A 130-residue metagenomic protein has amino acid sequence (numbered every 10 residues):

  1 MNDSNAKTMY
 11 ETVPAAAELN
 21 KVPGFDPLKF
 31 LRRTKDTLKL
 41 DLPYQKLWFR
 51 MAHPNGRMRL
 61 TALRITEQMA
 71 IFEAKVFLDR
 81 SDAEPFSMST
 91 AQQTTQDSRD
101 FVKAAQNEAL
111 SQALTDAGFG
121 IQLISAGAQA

Functional and structural regions predicted by a protein language model:
N2-A130: Polyanion-binding surfaces on beta-sheet-dominated domains and ring/shell assemblies
